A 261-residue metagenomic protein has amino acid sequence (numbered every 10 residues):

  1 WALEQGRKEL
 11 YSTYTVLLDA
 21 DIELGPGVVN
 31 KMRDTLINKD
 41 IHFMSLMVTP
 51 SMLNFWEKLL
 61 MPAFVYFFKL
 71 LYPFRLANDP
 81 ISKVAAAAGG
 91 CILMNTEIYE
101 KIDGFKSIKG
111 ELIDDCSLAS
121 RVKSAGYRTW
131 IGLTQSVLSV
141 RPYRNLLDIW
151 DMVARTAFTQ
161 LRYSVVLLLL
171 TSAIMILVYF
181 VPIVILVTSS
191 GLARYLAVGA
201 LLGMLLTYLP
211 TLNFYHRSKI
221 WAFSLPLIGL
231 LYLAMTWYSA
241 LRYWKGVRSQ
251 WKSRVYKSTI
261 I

Functional and structural regions predicted by a protein language model:
W1-K8, T35-L93, E97-K101, A157 (+1 more regions): Long helical/loop segments within the catalytic core of UDP-sugar-dependent glycosyltransferases, especially the large
G6, S12, A20-I22, D114: Short acidic donor-binding/metal-coordinating loop in glycosyltransferase active sites
T15: Short aromatic/hydrophobic "clamp" motif used to bind/position activated sugar donors
A20-T35: Acidic donor-binding/catalytic loop of UDP-sugar-dependent glycosyltransferases, especially processive GT2
E23, L93, L112: Short aromatic/basic micro-patch
L36, D40-F68, E97-E100, F105-L167 (+1 more regions): Catalytic donor/gating beta->alpha subdomain of glycosyltransferases that bind UDP-sugars
L168-G246: Membrane-embedded multi-pass helical conduit in multi-pass membrane proteins, especially envelope-biosynthetic
